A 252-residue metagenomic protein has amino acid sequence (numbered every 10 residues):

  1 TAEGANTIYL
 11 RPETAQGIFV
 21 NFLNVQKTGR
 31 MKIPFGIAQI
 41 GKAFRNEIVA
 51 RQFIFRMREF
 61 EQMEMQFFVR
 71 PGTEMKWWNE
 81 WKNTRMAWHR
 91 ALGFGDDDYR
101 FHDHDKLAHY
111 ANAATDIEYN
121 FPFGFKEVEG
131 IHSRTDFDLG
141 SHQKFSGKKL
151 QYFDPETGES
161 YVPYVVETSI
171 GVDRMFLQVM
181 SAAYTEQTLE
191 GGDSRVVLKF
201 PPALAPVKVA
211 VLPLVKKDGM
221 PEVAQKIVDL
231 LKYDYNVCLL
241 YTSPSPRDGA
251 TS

Functional and structural regions predicted by a protein language model:
T1-S243, R247, S252: NTP/phosphate- and nucleic-acid-binding module
